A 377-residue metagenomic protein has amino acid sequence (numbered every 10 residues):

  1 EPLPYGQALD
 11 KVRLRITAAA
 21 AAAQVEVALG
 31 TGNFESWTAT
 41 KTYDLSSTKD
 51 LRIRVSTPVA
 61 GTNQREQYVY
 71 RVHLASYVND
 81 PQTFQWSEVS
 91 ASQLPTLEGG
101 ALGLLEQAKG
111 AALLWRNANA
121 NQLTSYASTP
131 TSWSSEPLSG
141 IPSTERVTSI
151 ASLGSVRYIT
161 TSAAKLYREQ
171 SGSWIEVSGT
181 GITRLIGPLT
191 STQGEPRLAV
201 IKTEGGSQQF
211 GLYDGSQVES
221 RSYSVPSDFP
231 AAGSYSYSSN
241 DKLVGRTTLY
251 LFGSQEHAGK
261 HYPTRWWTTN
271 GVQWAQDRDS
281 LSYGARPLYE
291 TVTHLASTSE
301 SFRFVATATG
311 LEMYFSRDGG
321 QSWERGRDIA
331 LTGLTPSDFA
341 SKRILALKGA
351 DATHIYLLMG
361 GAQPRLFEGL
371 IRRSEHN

Functional and structural regions predicted by a protein language model:
E1-G99, S132-S135, T332-G333, G369-N377: Beta-rich interaction/scaffold domains
A28, T124-P130, R168-E169, L212-G215 (+3 more regions): Conserved Ser/Thr-centered positions that define the repeating blades of beta-propeller domains
S87, E106-G140: Beta-propeller domains
S92-A108, S139-V156, V177-R197, S224-R246 (+3 more regions): Repeated scaffold domains used in trafficking and secretory/extracellular systems, primarily beta-propellers
A112-W115, V156-I159, P196-V200, G211 (+3 more regions): Conserved beta-propeller blade signature
N117-Q122, A164-K165, K202-S207, S254-K260 (+2 more regions): Short glycine/acidic-enriched loop and turn motifs that connect beta-strands
H257-K342: Intrinsically disordered, low-complexity segments enriched in Gly and acidic/Ser/Thr residues that form flexible
S322-N377: Blade-level signature of beta-propeller repeat domains, shared across WD40, Kelch, NHL, RCC1 and BNR/Asp-box propellers
